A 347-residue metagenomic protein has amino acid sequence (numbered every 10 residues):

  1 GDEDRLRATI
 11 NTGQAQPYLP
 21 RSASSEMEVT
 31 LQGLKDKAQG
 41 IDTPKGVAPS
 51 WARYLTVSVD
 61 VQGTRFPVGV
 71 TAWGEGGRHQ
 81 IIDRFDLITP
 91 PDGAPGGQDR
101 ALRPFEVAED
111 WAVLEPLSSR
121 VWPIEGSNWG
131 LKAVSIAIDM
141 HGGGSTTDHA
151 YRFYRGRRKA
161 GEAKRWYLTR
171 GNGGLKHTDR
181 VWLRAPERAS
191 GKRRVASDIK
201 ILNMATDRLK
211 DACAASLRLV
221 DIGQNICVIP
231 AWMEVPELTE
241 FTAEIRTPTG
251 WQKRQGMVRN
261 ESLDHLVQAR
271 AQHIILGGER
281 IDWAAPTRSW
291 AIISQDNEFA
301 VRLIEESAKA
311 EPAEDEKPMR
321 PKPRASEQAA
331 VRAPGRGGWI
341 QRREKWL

Functional and structural regions predicted by a protein language model:
G1-V57, G69: A contiguous, basic/glycine-rich beta-loop/short-helix subdomain that forms a polymer-engagement track
L6, A15-P20, S24, G63-V113: Metal-dependent catalytic core segments for phosphate chemistry
L6, A48-A52, V61-T64, V107-D110 (+4 more regions): Active-site-proximal structural scaffolding
G13, W129-V134, H141-K309, K317 (+1 more regions): C-terminal nuclease/phosphodiesterase catalytic domains that cleave nucleic-acid phosphodiester bonds
R53-T56, R65-G69, R78-Q80, K132-A137 (+2 more regions): Beta-sheet entry/capping signal
S58, W73-G93, V107, L114-N128 (+2 more regions): Subunit-assembly interface segments of extracellular/virion macromolecular structures
Q98-V121, S145-Y154: Well-ordered, non-membrane alpha-helical segments in soluble/globular domains
L303-S307, E314-L347: Extended acidic low-complexity intrinsically disordered regions
